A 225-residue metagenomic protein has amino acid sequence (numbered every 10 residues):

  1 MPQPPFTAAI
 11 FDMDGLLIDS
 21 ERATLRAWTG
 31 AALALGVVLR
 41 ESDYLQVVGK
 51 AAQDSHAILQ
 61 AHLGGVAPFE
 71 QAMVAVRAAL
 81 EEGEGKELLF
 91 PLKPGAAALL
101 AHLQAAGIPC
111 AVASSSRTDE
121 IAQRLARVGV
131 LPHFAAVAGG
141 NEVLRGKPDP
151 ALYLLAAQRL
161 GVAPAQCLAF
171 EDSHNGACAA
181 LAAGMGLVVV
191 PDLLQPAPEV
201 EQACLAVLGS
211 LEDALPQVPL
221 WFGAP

Functional and structural regions predicted by a protein language model:
P2-Q46: Active-site neighborhood of HAD-like aspartate-dependent phosphohydrolases
P2-T7, A101-Q104, R117-P225: Asp-based, Mg2+/Mn2+-dependent phosphohydrolase catalytic module
L17, L92, C110, R145 (+1 more regions): Conserved SAM-binding loop
A23, V47-A51, P91-G95, S116 (+3 more regions): Short beta->alpha linker loops
A31-A32, A51-V66, R124, A156-A157: Helix-loop "lid/cap" segments that line or gate small-molecule binding pockets
V37-L45, G65-V74, P164: Short, surface-exposed acidic
I58-A98, A106: Metal-dependent phosphoesterase signature
